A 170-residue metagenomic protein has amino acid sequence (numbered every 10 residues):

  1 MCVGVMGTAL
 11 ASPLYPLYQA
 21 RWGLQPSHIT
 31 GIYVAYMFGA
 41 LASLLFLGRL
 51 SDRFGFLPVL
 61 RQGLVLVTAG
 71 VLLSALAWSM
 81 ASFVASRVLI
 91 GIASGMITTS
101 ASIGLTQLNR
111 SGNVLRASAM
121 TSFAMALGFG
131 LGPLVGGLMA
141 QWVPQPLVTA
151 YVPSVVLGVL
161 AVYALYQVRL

Functional and structural regions predicted by a protein language model:
M1-P26, T98: Extracytoplasmic
G23, G55, L76-S82, P144: Helix-breaking motifs and short loop linkers at transmembrane-helix boundaries and internal kinks in secondary membrane
Q25-Y33, S118, S122: Juxtamembrane helix-start elements in MFS-like secondary transporters
G31-R49, T98, S102-I103: Central cavity-lining transmembrane alpha-helices of secondary-active solute carriers, predominantly the Major
G70-L73, A81-I90: Paired small-residue
S86-M125: Cytoplasmic helix-loop-helix junction between adjacent transmembrane helices in 12-TM secondary transporters
M120-R169: Helix-loop-helix hairpin linking two adjacent transmembrane segments in secondary transporters
